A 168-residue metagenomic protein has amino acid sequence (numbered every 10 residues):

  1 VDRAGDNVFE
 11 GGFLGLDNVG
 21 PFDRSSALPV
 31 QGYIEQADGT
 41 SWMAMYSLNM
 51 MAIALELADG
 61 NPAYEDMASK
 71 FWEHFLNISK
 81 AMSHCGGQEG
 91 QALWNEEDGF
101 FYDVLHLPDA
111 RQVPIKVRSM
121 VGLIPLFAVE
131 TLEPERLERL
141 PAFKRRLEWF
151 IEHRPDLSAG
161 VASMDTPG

Functional and structural regions predicted by a protein language model:
V1-G168: Acidic, mature catalytic/reactive cores of soluble proteins
